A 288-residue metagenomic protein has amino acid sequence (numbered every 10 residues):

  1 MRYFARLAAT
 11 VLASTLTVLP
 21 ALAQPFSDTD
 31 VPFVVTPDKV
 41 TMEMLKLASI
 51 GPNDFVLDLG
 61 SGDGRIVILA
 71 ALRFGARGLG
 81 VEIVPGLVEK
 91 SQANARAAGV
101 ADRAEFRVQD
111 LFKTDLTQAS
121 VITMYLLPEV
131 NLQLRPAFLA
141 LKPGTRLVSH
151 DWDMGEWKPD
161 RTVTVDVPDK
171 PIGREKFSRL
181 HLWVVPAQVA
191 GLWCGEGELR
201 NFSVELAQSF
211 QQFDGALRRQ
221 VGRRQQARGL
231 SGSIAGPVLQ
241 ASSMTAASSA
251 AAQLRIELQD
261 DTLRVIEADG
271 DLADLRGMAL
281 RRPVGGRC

Functional and structural regions predicted by a protein language model:
A21-D54: S-adenosyl-L-methionine
N53-G62: Conserved class I S-adenosyl-L-methionine
G64-I68: Glycine-rich SAM-binding Motif I of class I
R77-E82: Conserved SAM-binding motif I beta-strand of class I
P85-Q118: S-adenosyl-L-methionine
A187-N201, G215-L217, I234, L263-E267 (+1 more regions): Tryptophan-anchored aromatic micro-motifs
G195-V238: N-terminal glycine/threonine-rich, aromatic-flanked beta-hairpin/loop signature
R228-A235, D260-C288: Edge beta-strand at a domain terminus
